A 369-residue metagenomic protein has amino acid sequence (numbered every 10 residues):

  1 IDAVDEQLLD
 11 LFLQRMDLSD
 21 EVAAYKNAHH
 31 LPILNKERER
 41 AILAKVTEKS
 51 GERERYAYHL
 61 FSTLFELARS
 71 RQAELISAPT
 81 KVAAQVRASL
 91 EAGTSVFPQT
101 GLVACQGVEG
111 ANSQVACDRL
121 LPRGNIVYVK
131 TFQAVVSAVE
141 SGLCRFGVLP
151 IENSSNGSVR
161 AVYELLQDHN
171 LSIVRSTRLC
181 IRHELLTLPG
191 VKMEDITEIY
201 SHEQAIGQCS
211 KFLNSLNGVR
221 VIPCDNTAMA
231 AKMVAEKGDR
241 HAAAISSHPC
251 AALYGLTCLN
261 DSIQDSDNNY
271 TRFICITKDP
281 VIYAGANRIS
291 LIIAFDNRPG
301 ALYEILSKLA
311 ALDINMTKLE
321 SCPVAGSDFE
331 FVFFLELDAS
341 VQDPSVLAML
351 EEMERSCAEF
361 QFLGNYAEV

Functional and structural regions predicted by a protein language model:
I1-V369: Domain-level signature for soluble enzymes in the chorismate/prephenate branch of the shikimate pathway
